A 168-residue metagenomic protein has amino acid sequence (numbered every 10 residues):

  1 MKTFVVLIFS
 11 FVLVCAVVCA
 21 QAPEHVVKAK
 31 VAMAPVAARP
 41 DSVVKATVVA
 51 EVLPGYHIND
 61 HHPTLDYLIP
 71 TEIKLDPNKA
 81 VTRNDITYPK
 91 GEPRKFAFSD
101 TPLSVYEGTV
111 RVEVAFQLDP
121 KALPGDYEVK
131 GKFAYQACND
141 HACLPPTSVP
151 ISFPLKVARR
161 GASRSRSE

Functional and structural regions predicted by a protein language model:
M1-K2: N-terminal secretory signal peptides that target proteins for export/translocation
V5-A16: Bacterial N-terminal signal peptides
C19-E168: Extracellular/lumen-exposed scaffold segments
